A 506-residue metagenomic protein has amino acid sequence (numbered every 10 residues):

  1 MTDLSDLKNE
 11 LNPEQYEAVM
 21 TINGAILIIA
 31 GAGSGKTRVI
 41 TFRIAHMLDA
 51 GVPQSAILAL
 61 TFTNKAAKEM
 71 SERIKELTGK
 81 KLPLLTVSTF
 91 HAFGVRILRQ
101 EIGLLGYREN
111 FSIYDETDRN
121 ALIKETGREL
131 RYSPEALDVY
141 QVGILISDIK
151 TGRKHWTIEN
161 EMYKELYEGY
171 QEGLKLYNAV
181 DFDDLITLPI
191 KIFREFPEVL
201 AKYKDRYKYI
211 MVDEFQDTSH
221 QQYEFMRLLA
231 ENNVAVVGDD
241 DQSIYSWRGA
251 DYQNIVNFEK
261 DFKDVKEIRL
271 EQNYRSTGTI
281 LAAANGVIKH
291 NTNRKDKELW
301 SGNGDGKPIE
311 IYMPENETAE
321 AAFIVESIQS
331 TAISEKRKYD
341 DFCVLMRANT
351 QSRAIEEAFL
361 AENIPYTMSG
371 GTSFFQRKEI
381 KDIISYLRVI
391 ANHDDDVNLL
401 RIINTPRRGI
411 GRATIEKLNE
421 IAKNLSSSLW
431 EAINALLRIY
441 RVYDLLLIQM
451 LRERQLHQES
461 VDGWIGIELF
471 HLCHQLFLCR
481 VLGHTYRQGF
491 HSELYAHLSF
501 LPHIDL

Functional and structural regions predicted by a protein language model:
T2-D6, N23-I26, G31-S34, A45-Y207 (+10 more regions): A basic/glycine-biased coupling hinge at the interface between accessory DNA-binding modules
K8-N23, Q221: N-terminal pre-P-loop "Q-motif" helix
A32-I40, Q54, I102, K263-K266 (+2 more regions): Helicase P-loop NTPase motor core
S34, N64-A67, H91-G94, D240-I244 (+8 more regions): Conserved nucleotide-binding/hydrolysis micro-motifs of P-loop NTPases
S34, V212, Q216-N293, K297-G302 (+2 more regions): Conserved helicase motor core of SF1/SF2 NTP-dependent helicases
F93, D261-F262, G304-P308, T331 (+1 more regions): ATPase/helicase motor core of nucleic-acid motors
L436-R454, G463-G466, R480: Accessory C-terminal helicase-associated subdomains
M450-L451, Q455-H457, G466-L478, Y486 (+2 more regions): Hydrophobic, low-acid, alpha-helix-prone terminal segments
